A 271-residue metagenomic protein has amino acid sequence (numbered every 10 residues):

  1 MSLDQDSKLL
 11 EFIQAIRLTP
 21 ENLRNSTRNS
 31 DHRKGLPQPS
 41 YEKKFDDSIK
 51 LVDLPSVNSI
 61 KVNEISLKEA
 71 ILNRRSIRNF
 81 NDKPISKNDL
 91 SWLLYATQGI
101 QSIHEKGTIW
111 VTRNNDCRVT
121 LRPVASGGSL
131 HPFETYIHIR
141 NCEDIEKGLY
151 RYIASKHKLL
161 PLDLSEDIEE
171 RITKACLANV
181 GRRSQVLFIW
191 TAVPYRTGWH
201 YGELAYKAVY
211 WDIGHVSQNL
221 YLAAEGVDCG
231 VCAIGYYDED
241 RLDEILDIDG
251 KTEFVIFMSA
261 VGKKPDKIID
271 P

Functional and structural regions predicted by a protein language model:
M1-W190, P194-Y195, V227, Y237-P271: N-terminal accessory segments that position/regulate proteins before the catalytic core
S126, D212, A233: Short glycine/serine/threonine-biased micro-segments
R196-H200: Short acidic/His/Gly/Ser-rich catalytic and metal-binding motifs that mark active-site loops of diverse hydrolases
L204-D212: Short pre-catalytic strand/loop immediately N-terminal to key active-site residues, enriched for Gly-Thr
A208, G230-D238: GST superfamily/GST-like fold recognition
V216-Y221, E225-G230: C-terminal folded domains that constitute the principal catalytic or ligand-binding module of multi-domain proteins
